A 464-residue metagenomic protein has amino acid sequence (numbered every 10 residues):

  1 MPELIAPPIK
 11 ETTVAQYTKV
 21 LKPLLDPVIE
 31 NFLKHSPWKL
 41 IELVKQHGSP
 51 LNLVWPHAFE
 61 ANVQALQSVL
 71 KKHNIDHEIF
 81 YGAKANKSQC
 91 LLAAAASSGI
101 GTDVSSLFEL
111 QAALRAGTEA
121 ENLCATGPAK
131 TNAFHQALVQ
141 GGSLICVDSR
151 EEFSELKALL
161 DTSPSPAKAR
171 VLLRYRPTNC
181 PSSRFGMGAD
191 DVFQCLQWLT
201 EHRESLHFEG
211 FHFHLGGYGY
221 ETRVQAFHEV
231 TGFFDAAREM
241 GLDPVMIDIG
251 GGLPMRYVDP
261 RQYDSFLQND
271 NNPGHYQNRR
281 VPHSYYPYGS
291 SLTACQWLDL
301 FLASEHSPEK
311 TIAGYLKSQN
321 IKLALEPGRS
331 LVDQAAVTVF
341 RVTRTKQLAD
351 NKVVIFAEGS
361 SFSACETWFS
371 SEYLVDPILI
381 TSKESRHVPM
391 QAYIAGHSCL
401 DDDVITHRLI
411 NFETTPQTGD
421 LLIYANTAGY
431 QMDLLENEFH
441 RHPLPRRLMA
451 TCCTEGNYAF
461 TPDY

Functional and structural regions predicted by a protein language model:
M1-I145, R150-A169, E201, E239 (+1 more regions): A charged N-terminal "starter" segment
P50, Q140-V147, N179-A189, G216-V224: Flexible, glycine/proline-enriched loop segments at strand-loop-helix junctions that form or flank small-ligand binding
F59, K84, S106, L138 (+6 more regions): Conserved, mostly hydrophobic/aromatic
E78-F80, G99-G101, A120-C124, L144 (+6 more regions): Structural preference for beta-strand elements that scaffold enzyme active sites
A85-K87, F108-E109, A129-T131, S149-E151 (+6 more regions): Active-site-proximal loop/turn and secondary-structure-junction residues that shape catalytic pockets, frequently
S149-H207: Conserved anion-binding
R203-H214, T418-L422: Internal alpha/beta core interface subdomains
G219-Y220, V224-Y464: C-terminal active-site-proximal or functional interface alpha/beta core segments in diverse enzymes
